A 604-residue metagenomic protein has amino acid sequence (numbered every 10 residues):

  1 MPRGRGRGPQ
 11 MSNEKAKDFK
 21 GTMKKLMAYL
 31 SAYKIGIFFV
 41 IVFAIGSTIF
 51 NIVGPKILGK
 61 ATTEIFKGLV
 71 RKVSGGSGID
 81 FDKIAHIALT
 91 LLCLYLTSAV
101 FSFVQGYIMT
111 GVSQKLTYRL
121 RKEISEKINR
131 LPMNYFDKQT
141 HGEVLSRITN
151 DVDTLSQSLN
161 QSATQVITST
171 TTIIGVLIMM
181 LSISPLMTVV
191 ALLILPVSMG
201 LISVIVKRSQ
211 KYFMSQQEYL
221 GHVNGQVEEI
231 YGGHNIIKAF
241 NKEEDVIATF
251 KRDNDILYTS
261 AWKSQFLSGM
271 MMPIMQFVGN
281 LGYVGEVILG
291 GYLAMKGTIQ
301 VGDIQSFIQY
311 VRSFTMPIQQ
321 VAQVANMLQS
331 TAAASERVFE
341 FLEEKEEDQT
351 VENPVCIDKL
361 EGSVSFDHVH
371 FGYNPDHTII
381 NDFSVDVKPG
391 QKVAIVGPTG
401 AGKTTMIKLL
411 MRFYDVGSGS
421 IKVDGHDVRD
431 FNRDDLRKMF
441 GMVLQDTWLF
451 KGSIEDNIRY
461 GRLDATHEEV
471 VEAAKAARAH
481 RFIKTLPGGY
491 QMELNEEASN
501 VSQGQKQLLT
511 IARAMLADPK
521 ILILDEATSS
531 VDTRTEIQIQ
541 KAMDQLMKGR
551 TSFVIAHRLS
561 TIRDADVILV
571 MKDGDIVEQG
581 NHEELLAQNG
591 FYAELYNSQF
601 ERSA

Functional and structural regions predicted by a protein language model:
R3-E14, Q114, K122-S146, N150-V152 (+7 more regions): Short intracellular "coupling" helices and adjacent cytoplasmic loop segments at the cytosolic face of multi-pass
F19-K34, V144: A short amphipathic helical element positioned immediately N-terminal to and/or at the very start of a transmembrane
M27, I35-K60, L91, G106-T110 (+4 more regions): Alpha-helical segments in transporter systems
A32, G36-I49, K60, Q161-S215 (+2 more regions): Transmembrane helices of ABC transporter permease
A32, M133-N134, V152-L159, A163 (+7 more regions): An intracellular "coupling" helix at the cytosolic face of ABC transporter transmembrane type-1 domains
I37-F101, S182-L186, G297-V301: Transmembrane helix-loop-helix hairpins at lipid-water interfaces of multipass membrane proteins, especially the type-1
M179-L193, K263-E336, F341-L342: Helix-loop-helix
T350-V351, I357-A604: ABC-type nucleotide-binding domain
